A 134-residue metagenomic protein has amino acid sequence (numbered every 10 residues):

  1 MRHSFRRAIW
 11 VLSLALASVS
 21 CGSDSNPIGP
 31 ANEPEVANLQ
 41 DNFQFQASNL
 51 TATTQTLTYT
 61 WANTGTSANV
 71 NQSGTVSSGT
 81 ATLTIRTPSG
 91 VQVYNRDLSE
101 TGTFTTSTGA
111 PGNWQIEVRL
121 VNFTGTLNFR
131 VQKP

Functional and structural regions predicted by a protein language model:
M1-S23: Sec-dependent bacterial lipoprotein signal peptides
S25-A62: Transition segment at domain starts
Q40-F45, S89-D97: Surface-exposed loop/edge segments in extracytoplasmic proteins
N49, W61-N63, Q72-V76, L120-N122: Non-cytosolic beta-sheet module surface loops
Y59, T103-T108: Exposed aromatic-hydrophobic patches
T66-V70, T106-F123: Noncatalytic modules at the cell exterior or secretory-pathway interfaces, chiefly beta-strand-rich lectin/adhesion
S78-N95, Q132: Short, surface-exposed beta-strand/strand-loop-strand elements in extracellular ectodomains
A81, R119-P134: Edge beta-strands of jelly-roll/beta-sandwich modules across compartments, strongly enriched in secreted/luminal
